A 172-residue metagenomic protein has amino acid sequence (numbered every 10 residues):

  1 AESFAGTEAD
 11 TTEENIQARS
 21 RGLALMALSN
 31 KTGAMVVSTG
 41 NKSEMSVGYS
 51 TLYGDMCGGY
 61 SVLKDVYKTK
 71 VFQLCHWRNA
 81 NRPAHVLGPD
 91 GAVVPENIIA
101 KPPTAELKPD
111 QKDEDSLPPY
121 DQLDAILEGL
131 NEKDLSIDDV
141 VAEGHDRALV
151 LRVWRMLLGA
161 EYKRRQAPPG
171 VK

Functional and structural regions predicted by a protein language model:
A1-K172: ATP/NTP-dependent adenylation/nucleotidyl-transfer catalytic domains that generate, transfer, or process NMP-activated
